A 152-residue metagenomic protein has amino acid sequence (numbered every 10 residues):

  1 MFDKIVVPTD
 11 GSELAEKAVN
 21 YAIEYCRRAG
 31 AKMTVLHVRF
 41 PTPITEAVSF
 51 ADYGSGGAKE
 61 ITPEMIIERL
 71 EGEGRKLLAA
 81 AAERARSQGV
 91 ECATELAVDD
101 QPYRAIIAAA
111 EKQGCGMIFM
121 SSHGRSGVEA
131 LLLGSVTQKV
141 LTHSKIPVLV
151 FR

Functional and structural regions predicted by a protein language model:
D3-I61, R84-A93: Small/aliphatic-rich secondary-structure junction motif
A18, T45-S49, R104-I107, A130-L132: Short, well-ordered secondary-structure micro-motifs
H37, S121-H123, R152: Short secondary-structure boundary segments
P41, L77-I118: Structural beta-alpha unit
F50-G54, A110-Q113, V136-T137: Short, hinge-like loop/turn segments at secondary-structure boundaries
S55-K76: A short acidic, glycine-rich active-site loop that binds or catalyzes chemistry on phosphate/adenosine moieties
M117-K139: Glycine-rich, Arg-bearing micro-motifs that act as flexible, cationic patches
I146-F151: Short, flexible loop segments at boundaries between secondary-structure elements
